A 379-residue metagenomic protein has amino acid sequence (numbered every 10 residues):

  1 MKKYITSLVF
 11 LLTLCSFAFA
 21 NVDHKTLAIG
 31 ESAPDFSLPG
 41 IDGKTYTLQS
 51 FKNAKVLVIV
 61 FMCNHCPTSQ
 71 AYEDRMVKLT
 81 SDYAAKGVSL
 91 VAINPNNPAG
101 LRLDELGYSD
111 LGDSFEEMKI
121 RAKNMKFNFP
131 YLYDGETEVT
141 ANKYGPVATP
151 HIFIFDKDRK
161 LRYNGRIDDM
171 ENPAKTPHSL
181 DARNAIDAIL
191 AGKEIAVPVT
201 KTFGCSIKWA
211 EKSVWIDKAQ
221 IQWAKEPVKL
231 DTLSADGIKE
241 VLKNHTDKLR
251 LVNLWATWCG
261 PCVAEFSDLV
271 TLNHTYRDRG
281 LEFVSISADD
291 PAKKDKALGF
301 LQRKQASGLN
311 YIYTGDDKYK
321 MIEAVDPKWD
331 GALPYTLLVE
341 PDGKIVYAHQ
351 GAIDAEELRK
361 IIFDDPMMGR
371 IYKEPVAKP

Functional and structural regions predicted by a protein language model:
S7-S16: Bacterial N-terminal signal peptides
S37-L57, K229-R250, V270-Y276, I322-A324: A short beta-strand-turn-helix
L38-A85: N-terminal, post-signal-peptide region of Sec/Tat-exported proteins
K55-L57, M62-H65, K248-R250, W255-W258 (+2 more regions): Short pre-active-site segment immediately N-terminal to redox-active cysteine/selenocysteine motifs in thiol-based
C63-R75, L254-T271: Conserved redox-active cysteine motifs that mediate thiol-disulfide chemistry, especially di-cysteine Cys-X(1-2)-Cys
G87-G112, F127-T137, G280-K294, A306-K318: Thiol-based oxidoreductase modules, predominantly thioredoxin-like and allied folds used for disulfide exchange
D110-T149, F153-I154, R162, L298-L333: Short, internal strand/loop/helix patches that form the active-site neighborhood or redox-interaction surface
D156-L230, A332-P379: Thiol-/selenol-based redox modules, centered on thioredoxin-like and closely related oxidoreductase domains
